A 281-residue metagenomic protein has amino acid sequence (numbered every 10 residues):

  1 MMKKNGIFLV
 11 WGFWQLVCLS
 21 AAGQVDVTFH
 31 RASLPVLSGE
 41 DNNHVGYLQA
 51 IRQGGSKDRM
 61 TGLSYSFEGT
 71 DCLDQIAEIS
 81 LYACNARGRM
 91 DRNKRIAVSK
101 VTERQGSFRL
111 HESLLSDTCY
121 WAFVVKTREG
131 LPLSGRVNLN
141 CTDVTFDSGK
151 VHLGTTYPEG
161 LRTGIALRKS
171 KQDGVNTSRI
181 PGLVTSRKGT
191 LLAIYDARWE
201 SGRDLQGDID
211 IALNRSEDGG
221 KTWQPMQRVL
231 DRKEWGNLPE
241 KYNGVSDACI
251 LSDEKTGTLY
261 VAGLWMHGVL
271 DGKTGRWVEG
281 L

Functional and structural regions predicted by a protein language model:
M1-Q24: Bacterial Sec-dependent N-terminal signal peptides
Q24-D58: Beta-sheet-dominated interaction scaffolds and their linkers
N42, G46, G55-D58, A86-S107 (+3 more regions): Asp-box/BNR beta-propeller blade signature and adjacent active/binding-site loops in extracellular glycan-interacting
R59-T70: A short beta-strand element within beta-rich, extracytoplasmic domains of secreted/secretory-pathway proteins
S64, E78-Y82: Beta-strand signatures of extracellular beta-sandwich domains
S116-T118, E129-L139: Short glycine/proline/serine/threonine-rich loop/turn segments at secondary-structure transition edges
K126-R128, V144: Beta-strand-rich extracellular modules
G135-L153: Terminal connector regions
